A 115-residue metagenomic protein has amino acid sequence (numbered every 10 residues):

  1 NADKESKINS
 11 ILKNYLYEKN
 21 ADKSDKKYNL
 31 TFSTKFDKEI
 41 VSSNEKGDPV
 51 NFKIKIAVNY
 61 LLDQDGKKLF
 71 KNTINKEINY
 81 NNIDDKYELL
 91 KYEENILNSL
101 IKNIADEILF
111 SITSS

Functional and structural regions predicted by a protein language model:
N1-N9: Post-signal peptide N-terminal segment of mature Sec-exported envelope proteins
K13-N14, E18-K19, K23-K71, N75-N95 (+2 more regions): Surface-exposed short loop/turn segments
I112-S115: Amphipathic, coiled-coil-like alpha-helical scaffolding segments used for oligomerization/assembly
